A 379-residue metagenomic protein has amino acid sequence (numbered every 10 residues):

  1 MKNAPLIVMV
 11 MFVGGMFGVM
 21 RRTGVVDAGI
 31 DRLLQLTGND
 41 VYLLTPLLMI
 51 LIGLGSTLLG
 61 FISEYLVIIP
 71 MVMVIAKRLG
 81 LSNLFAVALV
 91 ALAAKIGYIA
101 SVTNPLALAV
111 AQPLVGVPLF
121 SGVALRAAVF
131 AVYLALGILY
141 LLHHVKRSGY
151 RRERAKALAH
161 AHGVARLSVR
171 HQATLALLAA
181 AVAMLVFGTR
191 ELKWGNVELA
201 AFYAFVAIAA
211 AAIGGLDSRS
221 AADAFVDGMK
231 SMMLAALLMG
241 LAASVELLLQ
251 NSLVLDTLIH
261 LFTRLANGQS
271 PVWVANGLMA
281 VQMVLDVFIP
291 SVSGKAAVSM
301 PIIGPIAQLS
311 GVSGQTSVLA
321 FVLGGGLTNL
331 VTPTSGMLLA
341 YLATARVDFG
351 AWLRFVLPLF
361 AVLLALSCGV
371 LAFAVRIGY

Functional and structural regions predicted by a protein language model:
M1-D27, W194-T257: Core transmembrane alpha-helical segments of multi-pass membrane transporters/permeases
K2-I7, L34-L47, L79-F85, Q172 (+4 more regions): Membrane-interfacial loop-to-helix junctions in multi-pass transporters
V10, V41-S56, L81-I99, G122 (+3 more regions): Alpha-helical transmembrane segments of multi-pass membrane proteins
V10-G18, L51-G55, G97, A128-L142 (+5 more regions): Hydrophobic core segments of alpha-helical transmembrane domains in multi-pass membrane transport and ion-translocation
M11-F12, N39-M71, G240-A242, L249 (+2 more regions): Hydrophobic alpha-helical transmembrane segments of multi-pass integral membrane proteins, predominantly secondary
M73-V169, M337-V370: Membrane-core helix-loop-helix motifs of multi-pass transport proteins
G122-A224, D348, R354, R376-Y379: Long, contiguous bundles of hydrophobic transmembrane helices that form the permeation core of multi-pass
Q269-Y379: C-terminal transmembrane helix pair
